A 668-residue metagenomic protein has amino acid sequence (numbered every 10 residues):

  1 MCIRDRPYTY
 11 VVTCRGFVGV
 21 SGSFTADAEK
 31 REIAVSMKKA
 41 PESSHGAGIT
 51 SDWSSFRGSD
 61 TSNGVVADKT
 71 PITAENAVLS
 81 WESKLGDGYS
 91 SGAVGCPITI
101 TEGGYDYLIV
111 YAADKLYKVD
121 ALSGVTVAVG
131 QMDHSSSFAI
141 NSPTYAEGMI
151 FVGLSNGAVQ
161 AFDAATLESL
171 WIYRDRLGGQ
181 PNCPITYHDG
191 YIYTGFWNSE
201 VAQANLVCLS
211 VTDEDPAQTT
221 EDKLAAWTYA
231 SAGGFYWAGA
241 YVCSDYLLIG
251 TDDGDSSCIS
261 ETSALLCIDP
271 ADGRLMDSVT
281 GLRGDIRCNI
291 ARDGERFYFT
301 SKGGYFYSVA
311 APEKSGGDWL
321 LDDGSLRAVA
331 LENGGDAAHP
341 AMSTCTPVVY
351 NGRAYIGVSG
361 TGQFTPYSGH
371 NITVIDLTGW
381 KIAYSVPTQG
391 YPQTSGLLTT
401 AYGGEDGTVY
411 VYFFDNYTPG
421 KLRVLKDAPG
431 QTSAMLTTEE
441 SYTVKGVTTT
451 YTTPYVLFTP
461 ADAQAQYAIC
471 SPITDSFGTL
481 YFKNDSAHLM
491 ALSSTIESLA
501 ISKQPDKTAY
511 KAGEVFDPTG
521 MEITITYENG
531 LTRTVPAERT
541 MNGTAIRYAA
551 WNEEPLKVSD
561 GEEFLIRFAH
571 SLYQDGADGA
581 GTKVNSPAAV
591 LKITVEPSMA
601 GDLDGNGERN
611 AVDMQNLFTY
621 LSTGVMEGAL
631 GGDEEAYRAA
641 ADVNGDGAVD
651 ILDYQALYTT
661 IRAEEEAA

Functional and structural regions predicted by a protein language model:
M1-I3: Short, small-residue-biased leader/transition segments that mark boundaries at the very start of proteins
R6-R15: A short, solvent-exposed beta-strand micro-motif common in secreted/extracellular proteins
R15-K38: Structured interaction patches on ligand/partner-binding surfaces of diverse proteins
G19-T25, D578-G581, P587-I593: Edge beta-strands of extracellular beta-sandwich domains
E42-T495: Extracytoplasmic/lumenal domain signature
A500-R533: Solvent-exposed, low-complexity, repeat-rich "mucin-like" stalks and linkers
K507-T508, L531-G581, N585: Serine/threonine-rich, repeat-prone extracellular segments and beta-strand-based repeat modules of secreted/surface
T594-A668: Cellulosome-associated attachment modules in secreted, modular CAZymes
